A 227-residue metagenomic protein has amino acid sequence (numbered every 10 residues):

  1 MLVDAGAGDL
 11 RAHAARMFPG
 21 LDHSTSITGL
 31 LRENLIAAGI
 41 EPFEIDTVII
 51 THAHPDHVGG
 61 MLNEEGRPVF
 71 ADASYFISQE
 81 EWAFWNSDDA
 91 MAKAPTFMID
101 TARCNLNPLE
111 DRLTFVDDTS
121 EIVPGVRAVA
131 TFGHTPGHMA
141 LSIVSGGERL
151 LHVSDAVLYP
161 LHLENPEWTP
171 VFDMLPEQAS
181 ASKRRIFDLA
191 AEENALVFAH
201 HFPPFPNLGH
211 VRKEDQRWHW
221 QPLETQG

Functional and structural regions predicted by a protein language model:
M1, R11, F115-G146: Core dinuclear metal-dependent hydrolase active-site scaffold
M1-E33, A37, A140-Y159: Conserved beta-strand hairpin/beta-sheet module of binuclear metal-dependent hydrolase folds, prominently
A5-G8, A53, E80-E81, H134-T135 (+2 more regions): Active-site metal-binding loops of divalent metal-dependent hydrolases
R16-D22, A90-K93, E167-F172: Short glycine-enriched, charge-decorated loop/helix-capping segments at active-site entrances that position
H23-I40, E44-D46, V69-A130, Q178-N194: Metallo-beta-lactamase
I45-D56: Metallo-beta-lactamase
G59-G66, H210: Metal-dependent catalytic neighborhoods of phosphoester/phosphodiester hydrolases
G125, I143, G147-E148, V157-G227: Accessory terminal helices/loops
